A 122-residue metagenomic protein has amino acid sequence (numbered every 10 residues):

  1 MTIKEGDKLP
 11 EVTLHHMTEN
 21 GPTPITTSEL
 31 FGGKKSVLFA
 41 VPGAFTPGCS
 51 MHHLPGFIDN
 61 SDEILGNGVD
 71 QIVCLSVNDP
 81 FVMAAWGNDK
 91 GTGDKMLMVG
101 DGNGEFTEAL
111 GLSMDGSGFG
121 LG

Functional and structural regions predicted by a protein language model:
M1-G122: Chalcogenol-based redox active-site neighborhoods
